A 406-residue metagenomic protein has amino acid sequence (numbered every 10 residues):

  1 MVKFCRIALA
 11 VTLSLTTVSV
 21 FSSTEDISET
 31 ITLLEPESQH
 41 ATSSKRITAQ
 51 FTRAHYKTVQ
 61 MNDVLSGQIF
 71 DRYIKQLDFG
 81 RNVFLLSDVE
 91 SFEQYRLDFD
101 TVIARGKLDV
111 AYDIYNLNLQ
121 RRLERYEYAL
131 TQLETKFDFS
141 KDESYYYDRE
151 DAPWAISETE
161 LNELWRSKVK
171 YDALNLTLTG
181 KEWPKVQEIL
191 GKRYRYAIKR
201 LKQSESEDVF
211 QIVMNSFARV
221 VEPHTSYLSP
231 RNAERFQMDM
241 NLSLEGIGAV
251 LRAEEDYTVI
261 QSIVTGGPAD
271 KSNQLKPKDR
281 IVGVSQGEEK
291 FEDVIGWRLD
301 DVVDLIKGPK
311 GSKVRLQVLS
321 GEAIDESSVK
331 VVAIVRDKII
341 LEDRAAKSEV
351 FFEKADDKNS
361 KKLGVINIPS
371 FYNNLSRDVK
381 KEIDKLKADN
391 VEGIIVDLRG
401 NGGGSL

Functional and structural regions predicted by a protein language model:
K3-A10: Sec-dependent signal peptide recognition, specifically the positively charged N-region followed immediately by
T17-S19, S23: N-terminal signal peptide c-region/cleavage motif recognized by signal peptidases
T24-T32, S44-Y56, I74, Q94-D98 (+1 more regions): Acidic/histidine-rich, surface-exposed loop or edge segments in extracytoplasmic proteins
E35-P36, T52-N62, K199-S206, T225-L244 (+6 more regions): Cleft-lining beta-strand/loop regions that shape enzyme active-site pockets
T42, R46, V64, Q68 (+19 more regions): Extracytoplasmic/secreted proteins, especially bacterial periplasmic and envelope-associated proteins
M61-G67, Y73-Y145, I198-A253, K313-R315 (+1 more regions): Extended, small/polar residue-biased N-terminal targeting/export presequences and adjacent propeptide/linker tracts
K75-Q76, L97, A111-Y112, N116-E127 (+5 more regions): PDZ/PDZ-like domain segments forming the peptide/carboxylate-binding groove, activating on the N-terminal beta-strands
P153, S157, K168-E222, S226 (+1 more regions): AAA+ P-loop NTPase catalytic core
